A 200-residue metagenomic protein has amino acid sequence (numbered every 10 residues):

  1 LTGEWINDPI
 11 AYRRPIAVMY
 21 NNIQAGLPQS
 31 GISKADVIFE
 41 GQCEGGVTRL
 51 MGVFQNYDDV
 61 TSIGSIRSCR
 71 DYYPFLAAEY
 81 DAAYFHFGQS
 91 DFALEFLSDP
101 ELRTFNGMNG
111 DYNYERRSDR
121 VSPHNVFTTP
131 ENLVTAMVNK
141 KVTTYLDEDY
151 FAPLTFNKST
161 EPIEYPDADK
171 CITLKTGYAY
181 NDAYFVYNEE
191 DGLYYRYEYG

Functional and structural regions predicted by a protein language model:
L1-F39, E44-G200: A surface/extracellular/periplasmic glyco- and lipid-processing/surface-interacting theme
